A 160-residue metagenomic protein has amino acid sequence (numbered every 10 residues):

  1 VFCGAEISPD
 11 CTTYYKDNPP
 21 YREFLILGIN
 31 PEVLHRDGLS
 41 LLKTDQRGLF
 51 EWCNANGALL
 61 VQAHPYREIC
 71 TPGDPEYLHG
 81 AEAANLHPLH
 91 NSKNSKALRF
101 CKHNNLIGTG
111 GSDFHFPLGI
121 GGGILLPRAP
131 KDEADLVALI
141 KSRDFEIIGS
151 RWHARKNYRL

Functional and structural regions predicted by a protein language model:
V1, L60: A residue-level signal for conserved active-site and pocket-lining positions in enzyme catalytic cores
F2-C11: A short, structured active-site edge motif that brings together acidic residues
D10-V33, L59, Y66-L160: Charged catalytic cores and adjacent phosphate/nucleic-acid-binding surfaces used for phosphate/nucleic-acid chemistry
Y21-G57: Binuclear metal-dependent hydrolase catalytic cores centered on His/Asp/Glu-rich metal-binding motifs
